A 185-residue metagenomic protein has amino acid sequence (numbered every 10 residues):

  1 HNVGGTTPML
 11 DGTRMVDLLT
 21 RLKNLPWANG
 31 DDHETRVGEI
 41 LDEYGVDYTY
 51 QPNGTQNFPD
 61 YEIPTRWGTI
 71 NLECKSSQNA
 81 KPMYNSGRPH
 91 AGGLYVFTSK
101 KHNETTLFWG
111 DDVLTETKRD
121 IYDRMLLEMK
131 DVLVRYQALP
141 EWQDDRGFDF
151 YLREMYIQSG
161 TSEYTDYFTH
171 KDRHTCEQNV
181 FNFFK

Functional and structural regions predicted by a protein language model:
H1-P59, I63-W67, S76-K185: Nucleic-acid endonuclease domains
